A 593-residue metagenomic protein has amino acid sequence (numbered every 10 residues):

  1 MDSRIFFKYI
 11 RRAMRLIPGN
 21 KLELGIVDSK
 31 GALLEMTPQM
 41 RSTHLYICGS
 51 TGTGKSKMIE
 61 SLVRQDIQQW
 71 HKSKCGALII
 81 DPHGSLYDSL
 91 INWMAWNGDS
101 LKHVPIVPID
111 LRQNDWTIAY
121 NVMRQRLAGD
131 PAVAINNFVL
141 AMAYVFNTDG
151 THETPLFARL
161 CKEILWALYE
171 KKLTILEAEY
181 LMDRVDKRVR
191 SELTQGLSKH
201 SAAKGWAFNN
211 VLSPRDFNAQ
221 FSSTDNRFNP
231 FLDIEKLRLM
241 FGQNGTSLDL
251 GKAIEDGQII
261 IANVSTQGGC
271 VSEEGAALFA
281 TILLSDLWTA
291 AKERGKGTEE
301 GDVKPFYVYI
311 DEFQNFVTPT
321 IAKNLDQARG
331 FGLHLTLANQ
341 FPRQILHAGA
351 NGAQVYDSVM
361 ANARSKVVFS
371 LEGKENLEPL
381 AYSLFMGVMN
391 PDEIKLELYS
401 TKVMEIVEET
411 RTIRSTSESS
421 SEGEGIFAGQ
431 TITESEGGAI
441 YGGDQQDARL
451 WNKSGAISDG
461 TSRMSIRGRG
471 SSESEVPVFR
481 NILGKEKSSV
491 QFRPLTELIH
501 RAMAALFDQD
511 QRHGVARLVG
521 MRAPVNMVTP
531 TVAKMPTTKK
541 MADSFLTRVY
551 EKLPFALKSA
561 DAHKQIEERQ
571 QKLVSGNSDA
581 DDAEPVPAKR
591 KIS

Functional and structural regions predicted by a protein language model:
M1-M14, K187-G196, A219-S223, D392-S593: Conserved P-loop NTPase motor module
R4, K8-I10, M14-A32, P38-T53 (+6 more regions): P-loop NTPase motor domains
Y87-S89, V317-T318, I345-H347, E375-L380: Extracytoplasmic/secreted cell-surface and envelope-processing proteins
L90-M94, L346-A361: Short regulatory helix/loop adjacent to the ATP-binding pocket of P-loop NTPases
V122-R124, I345, A363-V367: Short beta-alpha connecting loops at secondary-structure transitions that line or flank enzyme active sites
L333-T336, T461: Hydrophobic multi-pass inner-membrane translocation pores used for secretion and envelope-lipid/glycan export
A338-Q344: Conserved H-loop
A353-Y399: Conserved P-loop NTPase catalytic core
